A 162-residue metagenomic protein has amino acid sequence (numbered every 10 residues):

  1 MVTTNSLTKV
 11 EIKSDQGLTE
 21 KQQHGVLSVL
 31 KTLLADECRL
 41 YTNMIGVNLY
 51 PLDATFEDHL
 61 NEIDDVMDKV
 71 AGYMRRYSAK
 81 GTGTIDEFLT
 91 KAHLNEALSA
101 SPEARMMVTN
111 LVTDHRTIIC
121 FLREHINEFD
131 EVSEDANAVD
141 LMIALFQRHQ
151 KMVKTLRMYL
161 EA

Functional and structural regions predicted by a protein language model:
V2, I85-L89, V112, R116 (+1 more regions): Long, contiguous binding/interaction regions
V2-S28: Extreme N-terminal tail/first-helix region
T4-I12, R75-A104: Carboxylate-rich helix-loop segments that flank metal/cofactor sites and access channels in metalloenzymes
E20-K21, L27-R39, N43-I45: N-terminal structural module
V26-L33, V47, G72, T90-A144: Acidic/histidine-rich alpha-helical segments that form the ligand environment of transition-metal centers
L34, Y41, L60, M67 (+4 more regions): A structural signal for well-ordered alpha-helices, especially hydrophobic packing surfaces of coiled-coils
T42, A54, A136-D140: Short, solvent-exposed positions on alpha-helices
I45, L49-E87: Conserved alpha-helical segments that form or flank metal/cofactor-binding pockets of metalloenzymes
